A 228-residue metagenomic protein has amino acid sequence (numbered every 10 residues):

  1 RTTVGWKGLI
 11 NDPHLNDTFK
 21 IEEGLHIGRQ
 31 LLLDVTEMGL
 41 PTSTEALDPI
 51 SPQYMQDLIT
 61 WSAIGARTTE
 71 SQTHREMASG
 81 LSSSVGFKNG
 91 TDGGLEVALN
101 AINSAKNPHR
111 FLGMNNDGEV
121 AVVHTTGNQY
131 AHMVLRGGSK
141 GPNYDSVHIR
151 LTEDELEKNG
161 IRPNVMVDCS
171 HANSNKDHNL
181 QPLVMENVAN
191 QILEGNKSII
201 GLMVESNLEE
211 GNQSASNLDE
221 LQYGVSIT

Functional and structural regions predicted by a protein language model:
R1-H148, H171-A172, K176-N187, Q191 (+4 more regions): Active-site-facing alpha/beta catalytic cores
T152-G160: Redox- and metal-dependent alpha/beta enzyme cores, enriched for Fe-S-associated oxidoreductases and cofactor-handling
N159, L193-K197: Secondary-structure transition/capping motifs at alpha-helix termini and the adjoining loop/turn into the next element
N164, G201: Hydrophobic "anchor" residues on beta-strands that sit immediately upstream of conserved functional sites
V167: Conserved, mostly hydrophobic/aromatic
N217-D219: Short, surface-exposed amphipathic charged segments that create phosphate/polyanion-binding patches used for binding
Q222-T228: Short, intrinsically disordered, charge-balanced linker/junction segments flanking boundaries in proteins
